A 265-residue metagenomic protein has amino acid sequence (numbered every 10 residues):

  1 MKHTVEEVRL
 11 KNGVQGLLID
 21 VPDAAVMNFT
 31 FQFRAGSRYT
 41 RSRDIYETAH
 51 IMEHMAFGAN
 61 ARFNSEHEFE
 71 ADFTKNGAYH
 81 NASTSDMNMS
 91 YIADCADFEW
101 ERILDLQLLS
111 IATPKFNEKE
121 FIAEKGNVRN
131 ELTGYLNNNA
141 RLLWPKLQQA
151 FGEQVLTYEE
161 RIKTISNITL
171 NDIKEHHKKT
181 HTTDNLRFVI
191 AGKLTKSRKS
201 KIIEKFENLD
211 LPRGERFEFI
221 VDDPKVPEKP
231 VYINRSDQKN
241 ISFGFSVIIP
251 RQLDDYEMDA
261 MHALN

Functional and structural regions predicted by a protein language model:
M1-K2, K75, P224-P227: Short solvent-exposed loop/turn micro-motifs enriched in small/polar/acidic residues
M1-V26: N- or domain-start disorder-to-order transition segments that initiate the globular core
E6-K11, D222-P224, V231-S236: Short acidic-hydrophobic surface loop/beta-edge motif
R9, A59-R62, H67-R216, Y232 (+3 more regions): Charge-rich, well-structured scaffold segments of protease-associated domains
L17-D20, H177, K229-N234: Short, surface-exposed beta-strand/loop micro-motifs that present aromatic residues
P22-F73, F245, D255-N265: Active/ligand-binding-proximal structured segments within catalytic/core domains that scaffold catalytic residues
G126, E218-E228: Short proline/glycine- and acidic-rich turn/helix-capping motifs at secondary-structure junctions
